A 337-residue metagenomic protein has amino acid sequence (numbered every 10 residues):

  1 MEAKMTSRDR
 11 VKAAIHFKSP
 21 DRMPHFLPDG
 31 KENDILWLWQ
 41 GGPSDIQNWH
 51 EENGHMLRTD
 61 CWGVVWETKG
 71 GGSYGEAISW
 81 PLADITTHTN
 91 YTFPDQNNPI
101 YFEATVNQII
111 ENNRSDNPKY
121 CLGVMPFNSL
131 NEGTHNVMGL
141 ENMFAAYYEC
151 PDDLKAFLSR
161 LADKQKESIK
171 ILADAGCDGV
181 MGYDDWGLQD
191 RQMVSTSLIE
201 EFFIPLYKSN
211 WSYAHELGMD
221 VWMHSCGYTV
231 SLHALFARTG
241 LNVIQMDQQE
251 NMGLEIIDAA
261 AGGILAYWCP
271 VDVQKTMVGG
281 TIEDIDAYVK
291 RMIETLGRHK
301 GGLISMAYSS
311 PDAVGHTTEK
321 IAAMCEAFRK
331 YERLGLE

Functional and structural regions predicted by a protein language model:
M1-G30, T59, F93-E337: Active-site loop segments of alpha/beta catalytic cores
N33-Q108: Helix-coil boundary/capping segments in enzymes
